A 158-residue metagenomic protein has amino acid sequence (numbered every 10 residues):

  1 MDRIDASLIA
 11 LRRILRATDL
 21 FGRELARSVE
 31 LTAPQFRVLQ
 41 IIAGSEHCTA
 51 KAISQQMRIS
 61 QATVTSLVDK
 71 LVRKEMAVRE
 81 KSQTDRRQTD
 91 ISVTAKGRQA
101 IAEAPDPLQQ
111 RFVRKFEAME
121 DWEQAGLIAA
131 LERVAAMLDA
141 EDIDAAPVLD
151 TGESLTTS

Functional and structural regions predicted by a protein language model:
M1, W122-S158: C-terminal regulatory/oligomerization modules of transcriptional regulators
M1-V29, L138, T157-S158: N-terminal leader segment of winged-helix/HTH proteins
I9, R37, A125: Active-site phosphate/pyrophosphate-handling residues
D19, K70-A129: Charged, amphipathic alpha-helical coiled-coil/dimerization segments
L20-T63, K74, A146: N-terminal helix-turn-helix DNA-binding core of bacterial DNA-binding proteins
R23, A102, D106, V113 (+2 more regions): Charged/polar positions within long, soluble alpha-helices
Q40-G44, P105, E132: Short, locally clustered residues in the helix-turn-helix/winged-helix DNA-binding domain
